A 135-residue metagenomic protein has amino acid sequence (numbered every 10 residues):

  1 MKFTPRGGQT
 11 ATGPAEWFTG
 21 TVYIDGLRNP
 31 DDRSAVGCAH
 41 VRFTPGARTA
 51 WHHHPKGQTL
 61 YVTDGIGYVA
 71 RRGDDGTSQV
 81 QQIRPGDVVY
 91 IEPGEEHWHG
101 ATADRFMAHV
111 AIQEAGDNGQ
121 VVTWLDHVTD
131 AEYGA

Functional and structural regions predicted by a protein language model:
M1-V36, V121-A135: A short, N-terminal "cap"/entry segment at the start of jelly-roll beta-barrel domains of the cupin/DSBH fold
D32-S34, F43-A47, D64-Y68, D117-N118: Short, charged/polar surface micro-motifs in flexible loops or helix N-caps
A35, H53-P55, A101-D104: Short glycine/proline-enriched turns and hinge-like loops at secondary-structure junctions
G37-H54, P93: Conserved short histidine dyad/triad with adjacent acidic residue
H53, G57-P85, E95: A short beta-strand-loop-beta hairpin characteristic of the jelly-roll/cupin
Y68, R84-P85, P93-V121: Ligand-binding loop in jelly-roll beta-barrel domains
